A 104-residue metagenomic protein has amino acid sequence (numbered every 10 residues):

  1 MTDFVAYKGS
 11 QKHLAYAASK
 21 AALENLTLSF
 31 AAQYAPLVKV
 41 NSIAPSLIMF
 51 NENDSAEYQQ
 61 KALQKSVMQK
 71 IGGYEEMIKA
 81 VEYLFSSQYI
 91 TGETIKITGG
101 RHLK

Functional and structural regions predicted by a protein language model:
D3: Residue(s) in the substrate-gating loop at a strand-loop-helix junction that position the organic substrate next
K8-L14, Q69: Active-site loop immediately N-terminal to the catalytic Tyr-X3-Lys motif of short-chain dehydrogenase/reductase
Y16, E24: Catalytic tyrosine of NAD(P)H-dependent dehydrogenase/reductases that use a Tyr as the general acid/base
S19: Active-site helix of classical SDR
A31-P36: Alpha-helical segment proximal to the catalytic Tyr-Lys
K39-M49, F85, K96-T98: Conserved SDR Rossmann-fold cofactor-binding beta-strand/turn motif
E57-E76: Catalytic Tyr-x(3-8)-Lys segment
G73-I97, H102: C-terminal substrate-recognition "lid" of short-chain dehydrogenase/reductases
